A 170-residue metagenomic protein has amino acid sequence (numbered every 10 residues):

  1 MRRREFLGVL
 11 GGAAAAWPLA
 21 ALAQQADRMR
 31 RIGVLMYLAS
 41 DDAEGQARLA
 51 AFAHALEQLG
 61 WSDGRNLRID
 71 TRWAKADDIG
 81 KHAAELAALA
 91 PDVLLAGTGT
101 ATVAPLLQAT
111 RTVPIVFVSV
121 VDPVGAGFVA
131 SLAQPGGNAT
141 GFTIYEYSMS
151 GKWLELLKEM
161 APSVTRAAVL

Functional and structural regions predicted by a protein language model:
M1-L170: Short hydrophobic alpha-helices and adjacent helix-cap/hinge residues
